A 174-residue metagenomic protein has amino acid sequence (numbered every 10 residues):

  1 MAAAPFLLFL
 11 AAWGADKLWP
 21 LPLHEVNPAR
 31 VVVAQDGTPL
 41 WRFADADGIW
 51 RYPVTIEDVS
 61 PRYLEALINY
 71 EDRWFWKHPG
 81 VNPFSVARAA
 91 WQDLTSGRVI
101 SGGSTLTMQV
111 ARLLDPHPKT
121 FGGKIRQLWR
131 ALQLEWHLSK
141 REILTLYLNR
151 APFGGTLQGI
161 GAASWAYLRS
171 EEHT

Functional and structural regions predicted by a protein language model:
M1-E172: Juxtamembrane regions of bacterial inner-membrane/periplasmic proteins, predominantly the peptidoglycan biogenesis
